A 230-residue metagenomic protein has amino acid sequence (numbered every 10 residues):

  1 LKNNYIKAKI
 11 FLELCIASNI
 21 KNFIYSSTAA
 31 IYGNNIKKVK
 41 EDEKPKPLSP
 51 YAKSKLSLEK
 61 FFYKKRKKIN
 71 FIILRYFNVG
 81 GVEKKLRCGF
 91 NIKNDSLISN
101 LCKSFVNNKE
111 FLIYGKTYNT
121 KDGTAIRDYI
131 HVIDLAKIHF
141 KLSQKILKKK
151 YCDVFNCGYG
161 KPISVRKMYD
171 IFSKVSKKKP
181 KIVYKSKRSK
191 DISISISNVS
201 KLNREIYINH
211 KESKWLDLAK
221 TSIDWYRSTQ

Functional and structural regions predicted by a protein language model:
L1, L48-L56, C88-S99, D128-Y129 (+1 more regions): Short-chain dehydrogenase/reductase
K9-P50, I69-I72: Conserved Rossmann-fold NAD(P)-dependent oxidoreductase catalytic core, especially the SDR/UDP-sugar
F23-Y25, I72-N78, L112, D128 (+1 more regions): Structural signature of the Rossmann-like NAD(P)-dependent dehydrogenase/reductase core
T28-N34, G81-K84, Y118, P162: Active-site proximal helix/loop that lines the substrate pocket of Rossmann-like NAD(P)-dependent oxidoreductase domains
N34-K37, K46-V82, S99-N108: Active-site Tyr-X1-5-Lys
N78-L97, E110-R127: Short, flexible, glycine-rich and Lys/Arg-enriched loop motifs at helix boundaries that contact anionic partners
K103-Q230: C-terminal substrate-binding subdomain of Rossmann-fold SDR/epimerase-dehydratase oxidoreductases
